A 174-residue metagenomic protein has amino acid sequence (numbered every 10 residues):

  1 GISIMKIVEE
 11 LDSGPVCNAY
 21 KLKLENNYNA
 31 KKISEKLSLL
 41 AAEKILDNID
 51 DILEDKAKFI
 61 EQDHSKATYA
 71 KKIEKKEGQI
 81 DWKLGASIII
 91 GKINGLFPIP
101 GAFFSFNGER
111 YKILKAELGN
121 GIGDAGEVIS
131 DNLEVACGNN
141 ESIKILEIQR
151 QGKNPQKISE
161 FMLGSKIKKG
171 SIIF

Functional and structural regions predicted by a protein language model:
G1-A70, K76: Donor/substrate-binding cores of folate-linked one-carbon enzymes
K23, Q79, Q151: Short, flexible active-site loop motifs that bind/organize anionic cofactors or intermediates
K71-K72, G78-I80, S87: Active-site loop ensemble at the mouth of alpha/beta enzyme cores that anchors a bound cofactor
K72-E74, G95-L96: A short catalytic or substrate-binding loop motif that flags glycine-/basic-rich loops and adjacent residues that bind
K83-F174: An anion-binding loop in the catalytic cleft
